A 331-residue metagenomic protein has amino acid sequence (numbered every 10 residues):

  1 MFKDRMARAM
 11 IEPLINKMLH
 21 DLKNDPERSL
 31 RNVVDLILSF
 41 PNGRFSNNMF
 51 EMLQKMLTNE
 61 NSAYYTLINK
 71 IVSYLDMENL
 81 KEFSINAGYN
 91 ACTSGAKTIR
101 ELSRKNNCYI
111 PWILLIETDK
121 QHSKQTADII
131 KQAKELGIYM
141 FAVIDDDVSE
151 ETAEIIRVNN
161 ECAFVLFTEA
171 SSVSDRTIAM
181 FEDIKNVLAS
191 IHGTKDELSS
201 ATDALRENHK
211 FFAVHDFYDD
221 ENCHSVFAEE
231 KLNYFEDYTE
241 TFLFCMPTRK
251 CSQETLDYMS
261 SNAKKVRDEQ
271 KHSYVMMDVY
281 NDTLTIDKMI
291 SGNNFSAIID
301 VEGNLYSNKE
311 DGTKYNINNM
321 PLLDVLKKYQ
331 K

Functional and structural regions predicted by a protein language model:
M1-R31, D35-N47, A263-K331: Accessory C-terminal segments flanking Radical SAM cores
A9-L38, I113, S199-D219, C223-F227: Solvent-exposed, charged interface segments at domain starts and junctions
G43-L115: N-terminal [4Fe-4S]-dependent radical SAM core
I85-A91, I138, N160-A163, E269-K271: N-terminal start-of-chain detector that recognizes signal peptides and the immediate post-cleavage beginning
L102, T255-L256, L326: Extended hydrophobic/Leu-rich segments
W112-K124, A133-S149, N159-S174, M180-E197 (+3 more regions): Core AdoMet radical
T118, M140, S199-Y306: Conserved C-terminal portion of the radical SAM core fold that forms the substrate/S-adenosylmethionine-binding
D128-Q132, E151-I156, D175-M180, E197-L205 (+2 more regions): A short acidic, amphipathic alpha-helical/loop segment
